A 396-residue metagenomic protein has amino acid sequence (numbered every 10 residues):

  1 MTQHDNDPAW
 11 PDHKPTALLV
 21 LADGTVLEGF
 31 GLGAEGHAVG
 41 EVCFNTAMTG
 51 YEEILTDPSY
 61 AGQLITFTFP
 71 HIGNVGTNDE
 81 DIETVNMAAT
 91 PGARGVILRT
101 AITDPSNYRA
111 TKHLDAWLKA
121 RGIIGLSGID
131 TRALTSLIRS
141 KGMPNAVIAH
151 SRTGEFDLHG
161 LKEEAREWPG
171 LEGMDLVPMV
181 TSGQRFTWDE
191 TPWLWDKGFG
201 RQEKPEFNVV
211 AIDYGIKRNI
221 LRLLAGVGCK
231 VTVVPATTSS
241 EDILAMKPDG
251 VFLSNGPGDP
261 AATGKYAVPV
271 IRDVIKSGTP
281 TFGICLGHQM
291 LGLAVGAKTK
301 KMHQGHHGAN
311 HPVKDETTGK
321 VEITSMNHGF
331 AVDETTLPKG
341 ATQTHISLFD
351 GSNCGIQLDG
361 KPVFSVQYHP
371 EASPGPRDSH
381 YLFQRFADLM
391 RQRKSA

Functional and structural regions predicted by a protein language model:
T2-E241, A245-M246, G258, S373-D378 (+1 more regions): RNA-binding accessory domains that recognize and position tRNA/RNA substrates
W10-H13, H306, P338-K339, L348-F349: Short solvent-exposed loop/turn micro-motifs enriched in small/polar/acidic residues
L18-L19, D57, P312-K314, G355: Residue-level detector of beta-strand face positions
G31-L32, P70, N327, L358 (+1 more regions): Residue-level structural signal for beta-strand termini and adjacent loop
I124, N208, P280-F282, K298 (+1 more regions): Proline-centered loop/turn at the N-terminus of a beta-strand
N208-I212, T324-S325, F364-Y368: Active-site-proximal beta-strand elements of phosphoester/diester hydrolases
A245-A331, G375-R393: Cysteine-nucleophile active-site neighborhood
G319-K361, A396: Catalytic beta-strand/loop cores that center a nucleophilic Ser/Cys/Thr and support acyl-enzyme chemistry
